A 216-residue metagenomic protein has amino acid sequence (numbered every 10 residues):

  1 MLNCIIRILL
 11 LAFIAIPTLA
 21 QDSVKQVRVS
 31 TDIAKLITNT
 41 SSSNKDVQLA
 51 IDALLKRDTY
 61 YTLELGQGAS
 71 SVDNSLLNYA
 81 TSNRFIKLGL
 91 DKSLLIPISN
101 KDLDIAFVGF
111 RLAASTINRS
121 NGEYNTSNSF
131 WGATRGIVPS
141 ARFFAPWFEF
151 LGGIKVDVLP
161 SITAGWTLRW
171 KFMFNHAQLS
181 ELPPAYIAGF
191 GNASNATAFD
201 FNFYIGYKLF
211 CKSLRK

Functional and structural regions predicted by a protein language model:
A20-L55, E64, G206-K216: Short glycine/proline- and aromatic-enriched beta-strand/turn motifs that initiate or cap beta-hairpins
D22-V24, T40-N44, Y79-F85, K101-L103 (+2 more regions): Transmembrane beta-barrel outer-membrane domains
K25-T31, E64-D73, T126-T134, E181-Y186: Flexible, solvent-exposed coil segments and beta strand-coil junctions, predominantly the extracellular/periplasmic
R28, Y60, S99, F107 (+1 more regions): Membrane-spanning beta-strand positions in outer-membrane beta-barrel proteins
A34-I37, V72-N78, L95, T134-S140 (+1 more regions): Extracellular loop and loop/strand-boundary signature of outer-membrane beta-barrel proteins
L54-D58, L95-S99, D157-S161, F210-K212: Outer-membrane beta-barrel channels and translocator barrels
E64-F130, N202-Y207: Gram-negative (and chloroplast) outer-membrane scaffold detector with strong preference for beta-barrel transmembrane
I105-R215: Outer-membrane beta-barrel transmembrane domain signature
